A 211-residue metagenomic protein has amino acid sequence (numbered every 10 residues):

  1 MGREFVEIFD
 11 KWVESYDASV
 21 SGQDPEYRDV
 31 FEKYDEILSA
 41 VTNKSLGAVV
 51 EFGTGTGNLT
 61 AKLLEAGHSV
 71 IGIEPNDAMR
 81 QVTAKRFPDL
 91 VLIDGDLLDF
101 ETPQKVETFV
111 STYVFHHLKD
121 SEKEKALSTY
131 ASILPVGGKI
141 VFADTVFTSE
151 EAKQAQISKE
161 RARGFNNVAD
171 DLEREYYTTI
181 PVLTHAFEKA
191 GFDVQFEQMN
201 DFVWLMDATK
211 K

Functional and structural regions predicted by a protein language model:
M1-K44: Conserved class I S-adenosyl-L-methionine
A48, S69, K139, D193: Residues at the starts of beta-strands that form the adenosine-phosphate
F52, T56-D99: Class I SAM-dependent methyltransferase SAM/SAH-binding core
V110: A conserved beta-strand element that flanks and buttresses the S-adenosyl-L-methionine
Y113-H117: Short catalytic micro-motifs in class I SAM-dependent methyltransferases
E124-V136: A short glycine-rich, Lys/Arg-flanked "PGG" loop and its adjoining helix->strand segment in the class I
A143-A190, F196-E197: C-terminal alpha-helical "lid/dimerization" subdomain adjacent to the S-adenosyl-L-methionine
A190-K211: Core SAM-dependent methyltransferase catalytic element
